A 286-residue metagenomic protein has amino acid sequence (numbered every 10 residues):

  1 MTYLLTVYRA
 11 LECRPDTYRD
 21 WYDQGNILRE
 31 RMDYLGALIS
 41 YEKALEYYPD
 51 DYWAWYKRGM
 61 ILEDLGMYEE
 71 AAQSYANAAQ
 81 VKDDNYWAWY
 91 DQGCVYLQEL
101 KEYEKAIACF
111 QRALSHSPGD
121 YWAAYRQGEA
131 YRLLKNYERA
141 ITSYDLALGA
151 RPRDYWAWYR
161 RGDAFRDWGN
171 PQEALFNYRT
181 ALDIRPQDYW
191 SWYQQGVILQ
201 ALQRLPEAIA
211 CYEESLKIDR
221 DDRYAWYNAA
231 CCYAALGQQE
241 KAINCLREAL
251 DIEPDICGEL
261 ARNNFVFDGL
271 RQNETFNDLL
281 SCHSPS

Functional and structural regions predicted by a protein language model:
L4-A10, C257-S286: Terminal, low-structured helical/coil segments at or just beyond the last alpha-helical repeat
Y18-R19, Y52-W53, Y86-W87, Y121-W122 (+4 more regions): Helix-start (N-cap) detector for alpha-helical repeat units in TPR-like alpha-solenoids, especially tetratricopeptide
D23, K57, D91, R126 (+4 more regions): Canonical tetratricopeptide repeat
N26, M60, C94-V95, E129 (+3 more regions): Residue-level recognition of tetratricopeptide repeat
E30, D64-L65, Q98-E99, L133 (+4 more regions): Register position in tetratricopeptide repeats
